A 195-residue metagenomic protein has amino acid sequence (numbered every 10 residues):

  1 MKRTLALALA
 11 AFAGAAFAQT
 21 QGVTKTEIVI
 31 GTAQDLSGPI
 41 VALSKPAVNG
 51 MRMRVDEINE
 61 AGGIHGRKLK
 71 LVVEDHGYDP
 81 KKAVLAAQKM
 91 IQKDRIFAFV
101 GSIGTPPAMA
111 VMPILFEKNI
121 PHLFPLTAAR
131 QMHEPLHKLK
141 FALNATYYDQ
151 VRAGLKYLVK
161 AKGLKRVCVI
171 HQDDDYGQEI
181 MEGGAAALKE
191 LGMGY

Functional and structural regions predicted by a protein language model:
M1-V29: Short, low-complexity disordered leader/linker segments with a strong preference for bacterial N-terminal type II
A18-T32, E60-K68, V159-R166: Immediate post-signal peptide segment of exported/extracytoplasmic ligand-binding proteins
G22-R52, E74-K81, I103-P106, I170-E179: Extracytoplasmic "Venus flytrap"
V23-K25, N49-L71, K189-M193: Signal peptide-proximal N-terminal region of secreted/periplasmic/extracellular or secretory-lumen proteins
V29, K70-V72, P121: A fold-wide structural signal in alpha/beta-hydrolase
A47, M51-R54, I58, G154 (+2 more regions): Hydrophobic residues within alpha-helices that form the first helical element adjacent to the glycine-rich loop
K68-K93, Q150-A153: Structural motif
K81, R95-Y195: Extracytoplasmic ligand/sensor domains, especially the bilobed periplasmic-binding protein
